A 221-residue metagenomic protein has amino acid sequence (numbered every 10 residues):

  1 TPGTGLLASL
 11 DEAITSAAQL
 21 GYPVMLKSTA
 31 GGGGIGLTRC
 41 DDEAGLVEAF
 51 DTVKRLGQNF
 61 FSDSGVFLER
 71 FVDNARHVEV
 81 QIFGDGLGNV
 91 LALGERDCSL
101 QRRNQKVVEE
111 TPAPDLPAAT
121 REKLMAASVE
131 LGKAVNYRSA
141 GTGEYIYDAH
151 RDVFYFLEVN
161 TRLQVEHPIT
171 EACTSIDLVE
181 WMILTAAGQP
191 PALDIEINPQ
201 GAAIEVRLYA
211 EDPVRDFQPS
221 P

Functional and structural regions predicted by a protein language model:
T1-T29, G36: A conserved helix-loop-beta module that forms one wall/lid of the active-site cleft in ATP-utilizing catalytic domains
S28, G33, D41-P221: ATP-dependent carboxylate activation and anion-phosphoryl transfer catalytic cores that bind Mg-ATP to form
